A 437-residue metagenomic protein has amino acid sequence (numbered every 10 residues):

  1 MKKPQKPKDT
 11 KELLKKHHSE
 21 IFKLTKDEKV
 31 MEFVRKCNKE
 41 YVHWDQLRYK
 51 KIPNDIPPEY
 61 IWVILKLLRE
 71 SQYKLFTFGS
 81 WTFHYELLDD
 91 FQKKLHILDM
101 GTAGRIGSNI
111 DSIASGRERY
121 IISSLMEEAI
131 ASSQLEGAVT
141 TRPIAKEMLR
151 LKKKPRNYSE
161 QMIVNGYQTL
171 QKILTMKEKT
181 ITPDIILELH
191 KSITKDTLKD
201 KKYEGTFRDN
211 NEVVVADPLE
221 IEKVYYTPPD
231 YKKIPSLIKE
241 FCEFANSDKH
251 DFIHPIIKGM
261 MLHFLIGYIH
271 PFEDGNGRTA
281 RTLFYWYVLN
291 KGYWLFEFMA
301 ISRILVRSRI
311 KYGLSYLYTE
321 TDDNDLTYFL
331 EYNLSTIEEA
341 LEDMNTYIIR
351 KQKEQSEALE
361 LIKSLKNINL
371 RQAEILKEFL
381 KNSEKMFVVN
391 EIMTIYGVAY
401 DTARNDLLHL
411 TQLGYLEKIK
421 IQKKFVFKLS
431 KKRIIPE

Functional and structural regions predicted by a protein language model:
M1-D274, R278-E437: FIC/Doc superfamily catalytic core
